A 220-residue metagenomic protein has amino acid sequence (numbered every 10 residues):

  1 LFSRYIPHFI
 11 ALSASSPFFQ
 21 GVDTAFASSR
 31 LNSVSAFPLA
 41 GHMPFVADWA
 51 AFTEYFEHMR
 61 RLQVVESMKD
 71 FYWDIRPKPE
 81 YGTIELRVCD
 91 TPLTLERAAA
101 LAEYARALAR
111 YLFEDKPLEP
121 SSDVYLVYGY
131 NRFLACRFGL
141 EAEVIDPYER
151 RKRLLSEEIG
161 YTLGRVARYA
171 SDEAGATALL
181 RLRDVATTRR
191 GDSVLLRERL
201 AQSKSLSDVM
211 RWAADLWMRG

Functional and structural regions predicted by a protein language model:
L1-M43, A47-F52: Metal-dependent DNA replication initiation modules
L31-G220: C-terminal accessory/tail domains of diverse enzymes
